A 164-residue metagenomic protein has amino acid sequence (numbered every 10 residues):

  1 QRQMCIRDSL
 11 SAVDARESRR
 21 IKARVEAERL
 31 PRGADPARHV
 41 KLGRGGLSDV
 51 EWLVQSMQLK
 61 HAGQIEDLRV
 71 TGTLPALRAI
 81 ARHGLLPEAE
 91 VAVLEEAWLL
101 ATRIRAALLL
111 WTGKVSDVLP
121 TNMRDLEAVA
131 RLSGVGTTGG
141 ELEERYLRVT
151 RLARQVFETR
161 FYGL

Functional and structural regions predicted by a protein language model:
Q1-Q3, R7-L164: A nucleotide- and high-energy phosphate-metabolite-utilizing enzyme signature
